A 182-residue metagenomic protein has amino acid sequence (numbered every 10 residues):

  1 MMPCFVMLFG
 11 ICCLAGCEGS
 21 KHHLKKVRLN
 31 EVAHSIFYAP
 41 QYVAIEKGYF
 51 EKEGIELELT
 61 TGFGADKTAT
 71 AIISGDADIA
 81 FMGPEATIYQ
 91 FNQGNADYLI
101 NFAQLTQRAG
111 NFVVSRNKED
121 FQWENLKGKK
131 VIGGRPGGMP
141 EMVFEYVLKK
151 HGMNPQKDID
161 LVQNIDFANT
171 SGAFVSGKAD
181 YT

Functional and structural regions predicted by a protein language model:
M1-C4: Bacterial N-terminal signal peptides that target proteins for export
C12-G16: C-terminal motif of bacterial Sec signal peptides marking the signal peptidase cleavage site
G19: Short, conserved catalytic or interaction motifs in soluble domains
H22-S176, D180-Y181: Short, glycine-/small- and polar/acidic-enriched structural segments that line small-molecule recognition paths
